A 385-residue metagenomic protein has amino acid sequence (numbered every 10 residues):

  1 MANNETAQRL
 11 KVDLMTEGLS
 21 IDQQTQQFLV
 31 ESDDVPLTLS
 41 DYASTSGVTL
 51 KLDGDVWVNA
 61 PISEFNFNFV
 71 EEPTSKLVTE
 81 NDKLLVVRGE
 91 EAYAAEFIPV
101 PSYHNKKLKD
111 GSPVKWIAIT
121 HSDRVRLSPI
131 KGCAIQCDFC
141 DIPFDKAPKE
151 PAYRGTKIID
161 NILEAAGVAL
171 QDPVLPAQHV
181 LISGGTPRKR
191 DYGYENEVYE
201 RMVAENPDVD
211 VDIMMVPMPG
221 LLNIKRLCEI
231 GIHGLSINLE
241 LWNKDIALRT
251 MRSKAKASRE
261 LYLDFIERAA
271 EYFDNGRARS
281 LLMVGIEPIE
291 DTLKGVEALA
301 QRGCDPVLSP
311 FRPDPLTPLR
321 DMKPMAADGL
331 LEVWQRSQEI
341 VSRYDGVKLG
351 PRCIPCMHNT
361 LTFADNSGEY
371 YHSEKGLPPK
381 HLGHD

Functional and structural regions predicted by a protein language model:
M1-D123: Flexible, acidic/Gly-rich N-terminal and inter-domain linker regions that tether and position cofactor-handling modules
G111-V114, V125-S128, I162-D172: Short, charged beta->alpha transition segments
W116-R124, P378-D385: Intrinsic disorder/low-complexity detector
I117-I119, K131, Q171-L175: Short glycine/proline-enriched loop/turn "hinge" motifs that connect secondary-structure elements and lie
I119-I158: Canonical Radical SAM [4Fe-4S] cluster-binding loop centered on the CxxxCxxC motif and its immediate flanking residues
E150-E164, E369-P378: Short cysteine/histidine-rich metal-coordination sites, predominantly Zn2+-binding motifs
L163, G167-H179, S183-M325, E332 (+1 more regions): Conserved AdoMet/S-adenosylmethionine-binding subsite of the radical SAM
C304-L308, M325-D385: C-terminal accessory regions of radical SAM enzymes
